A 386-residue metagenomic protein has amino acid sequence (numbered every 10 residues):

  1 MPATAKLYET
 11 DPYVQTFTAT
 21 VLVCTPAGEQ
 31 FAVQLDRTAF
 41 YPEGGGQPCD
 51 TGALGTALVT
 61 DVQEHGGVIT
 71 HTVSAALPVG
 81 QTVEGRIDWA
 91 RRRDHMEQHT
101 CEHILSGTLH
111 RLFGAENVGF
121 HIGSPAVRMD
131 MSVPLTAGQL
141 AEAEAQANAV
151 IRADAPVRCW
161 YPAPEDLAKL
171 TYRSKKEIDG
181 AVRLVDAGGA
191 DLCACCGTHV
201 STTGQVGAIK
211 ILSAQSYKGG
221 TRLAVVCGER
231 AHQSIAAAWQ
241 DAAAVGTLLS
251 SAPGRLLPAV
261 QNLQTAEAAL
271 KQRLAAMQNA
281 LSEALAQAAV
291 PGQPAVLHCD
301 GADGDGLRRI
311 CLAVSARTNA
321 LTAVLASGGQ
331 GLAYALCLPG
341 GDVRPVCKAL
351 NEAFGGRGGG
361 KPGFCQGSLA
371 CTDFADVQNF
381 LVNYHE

Functional and structural regions predicted by a protein language model:
M1-Q81: Conserved nucleotide-binding/hydrolysis modules and their immediate coupling elements across P-loop/ASCE NTPase motors
T20-V23, R158-Y161, G292-G301: Short amphipathic
F31-V33, G66-A75, V127-V133, A335 (+1 more regions): A generic structural motif
T38-L54, P78-M129, P362-G363: Active/ligand-binding-proximal structured segments within catalytic/core domains that scaffold catalytic residues
G46, A194-V206, E229, P294-E386: Glycine-rich, acidic loop segments that terminate in or are immediately followed by a histidine
R91, R111-Y217: Functional cores that coordinate and move charged inorganic groups
H199-V200, G204, A208-G254, P258: A conserved active-site cap/scaffold subdomain adjacent to cofactor or substrate pockets
A236, Q240-G329, L336: Hydrophobic helix-and-loop "lid/oligomerization" segment in the mid-to-C-terminal part of catalytic domains
